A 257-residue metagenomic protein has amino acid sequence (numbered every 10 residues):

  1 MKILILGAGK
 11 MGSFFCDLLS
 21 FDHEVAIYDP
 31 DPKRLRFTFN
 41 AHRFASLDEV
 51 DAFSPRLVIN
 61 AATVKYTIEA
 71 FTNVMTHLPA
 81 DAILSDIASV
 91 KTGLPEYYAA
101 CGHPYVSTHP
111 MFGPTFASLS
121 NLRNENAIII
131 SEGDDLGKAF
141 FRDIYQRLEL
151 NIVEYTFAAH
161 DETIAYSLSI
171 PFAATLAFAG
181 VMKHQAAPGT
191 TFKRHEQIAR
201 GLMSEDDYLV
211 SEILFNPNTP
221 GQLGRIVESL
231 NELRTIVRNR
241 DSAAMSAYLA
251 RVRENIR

Functional and structural regions predicted by a protein language model:
M1-F44, E49: NAD(P)+-binding Rossmann beta1-loop-alpha1 motif at the extreme N-terminus of oxidoreductases
K2, R56-L57, I83: Structural motif
D22-A26, A80, L150-N151: A generic structural motif
D48-M75: Rossmann-like NAD(P)-binding element
L78-L94: ADP-ribose/adenylate-binding Rossmann-like module
V90, L94, Y98-N151, Y155 (+1 more regions): Rossmann-fold dinucleotide-binding core
E154-R257: An accessory alpha-helical subdomain
